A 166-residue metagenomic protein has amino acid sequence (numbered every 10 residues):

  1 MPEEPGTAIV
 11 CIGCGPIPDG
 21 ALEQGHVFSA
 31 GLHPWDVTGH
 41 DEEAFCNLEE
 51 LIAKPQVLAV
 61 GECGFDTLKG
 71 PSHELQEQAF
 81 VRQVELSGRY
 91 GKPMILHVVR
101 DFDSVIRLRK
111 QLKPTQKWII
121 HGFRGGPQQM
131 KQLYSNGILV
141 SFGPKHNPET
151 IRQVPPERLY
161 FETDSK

Functional and structural regions predicted by a protein language model:
M1-K166: Mid-domain alpha/beta scaffold segments of enzyme catalytic cores
